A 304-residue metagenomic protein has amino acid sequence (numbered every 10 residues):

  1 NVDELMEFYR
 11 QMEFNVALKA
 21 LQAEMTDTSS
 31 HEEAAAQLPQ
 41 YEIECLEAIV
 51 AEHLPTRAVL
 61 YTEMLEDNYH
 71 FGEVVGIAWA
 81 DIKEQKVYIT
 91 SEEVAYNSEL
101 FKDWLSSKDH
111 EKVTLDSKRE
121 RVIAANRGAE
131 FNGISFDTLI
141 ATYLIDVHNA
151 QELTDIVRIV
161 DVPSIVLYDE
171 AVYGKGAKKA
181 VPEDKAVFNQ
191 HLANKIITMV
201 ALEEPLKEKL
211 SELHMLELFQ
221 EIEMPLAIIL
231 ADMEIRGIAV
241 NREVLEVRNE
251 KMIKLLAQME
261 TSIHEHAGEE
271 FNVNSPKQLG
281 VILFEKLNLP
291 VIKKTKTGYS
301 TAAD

Functional and structural regions predicted by a protein language model:
N1-E92, V181-F188, L192-D304: Conserved "right-hand" nucleotidyltransferase catalytic core of DNA-directed polymerases
A35, G72-E212, I222-L226, L230: Active-site-proximal helix-loop-helix substrate-binding element of RNase H-like nuclease domains
